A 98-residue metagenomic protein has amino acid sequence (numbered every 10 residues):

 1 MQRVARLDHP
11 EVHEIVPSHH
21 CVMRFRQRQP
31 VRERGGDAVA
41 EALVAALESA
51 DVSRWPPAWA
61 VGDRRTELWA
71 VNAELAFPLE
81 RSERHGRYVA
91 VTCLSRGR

Functional and structural regions predicted by a protein language model:
M1-R98: Ribonuclease/tRNase effector modules and their secretory precursors
